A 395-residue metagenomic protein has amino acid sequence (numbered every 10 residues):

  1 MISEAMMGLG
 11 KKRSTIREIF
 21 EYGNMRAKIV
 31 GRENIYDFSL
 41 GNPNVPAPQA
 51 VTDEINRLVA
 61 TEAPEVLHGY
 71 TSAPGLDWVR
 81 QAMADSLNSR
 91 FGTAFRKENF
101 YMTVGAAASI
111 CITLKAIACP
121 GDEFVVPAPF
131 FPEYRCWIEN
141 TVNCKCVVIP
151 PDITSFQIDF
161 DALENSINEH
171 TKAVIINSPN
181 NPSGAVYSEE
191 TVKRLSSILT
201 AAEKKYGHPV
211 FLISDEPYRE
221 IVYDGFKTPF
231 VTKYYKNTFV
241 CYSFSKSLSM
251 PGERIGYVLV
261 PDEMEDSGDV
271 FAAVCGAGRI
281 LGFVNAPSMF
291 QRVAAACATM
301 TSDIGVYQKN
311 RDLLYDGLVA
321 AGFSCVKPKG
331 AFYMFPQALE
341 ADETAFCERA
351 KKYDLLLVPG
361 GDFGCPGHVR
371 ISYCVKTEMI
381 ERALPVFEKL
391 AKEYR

Functional and structural regions predicted by a protein language model:
M1-I19, A27-T61, P74, W78-R395: PLP-dependent class I/II
N24: P-loop NTPase Walker A phosphate-binding motif
V66-L67: Pre-Walker A segment
